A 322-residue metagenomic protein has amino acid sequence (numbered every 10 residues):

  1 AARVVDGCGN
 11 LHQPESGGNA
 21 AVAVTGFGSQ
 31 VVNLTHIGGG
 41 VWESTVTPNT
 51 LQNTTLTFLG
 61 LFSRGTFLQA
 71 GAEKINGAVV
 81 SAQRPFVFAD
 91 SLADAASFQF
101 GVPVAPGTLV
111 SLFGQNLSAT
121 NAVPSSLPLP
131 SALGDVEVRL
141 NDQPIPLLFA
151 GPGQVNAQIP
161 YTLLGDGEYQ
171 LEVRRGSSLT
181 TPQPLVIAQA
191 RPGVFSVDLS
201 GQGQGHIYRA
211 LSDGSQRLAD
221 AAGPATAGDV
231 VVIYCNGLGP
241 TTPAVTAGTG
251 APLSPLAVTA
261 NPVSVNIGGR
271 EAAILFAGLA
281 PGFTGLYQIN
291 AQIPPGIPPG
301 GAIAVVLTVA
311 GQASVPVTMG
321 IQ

Functional and structural regions predicted by a protein language model:
A1-P85: The feature marks long extracellular or luminal low-complexity segments
Q13-P14, V80-Q322: A sequence-level detector for low-complexity, Ser/Thr- and acidic-rich stretches
